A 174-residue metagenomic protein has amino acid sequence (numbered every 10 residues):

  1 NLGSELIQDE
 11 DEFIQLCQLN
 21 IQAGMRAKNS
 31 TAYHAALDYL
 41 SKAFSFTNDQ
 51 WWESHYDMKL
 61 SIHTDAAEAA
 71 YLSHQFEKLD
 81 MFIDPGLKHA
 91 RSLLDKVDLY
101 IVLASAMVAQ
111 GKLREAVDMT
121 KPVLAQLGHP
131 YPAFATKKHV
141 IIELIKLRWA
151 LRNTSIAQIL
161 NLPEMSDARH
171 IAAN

Functional and structural regions predicted by a protein language model:
N1-A106, E115-V123, M165-N174: Extended alpha-helical scaffolding segments used for macromolecular assembly and cargo binding
I101, G111-H170: Alpha-helical repeat/alpha-solenoid scaffolds of the HEAT/ARM/MIF4G superfamily and closely related elongated all-alpha
